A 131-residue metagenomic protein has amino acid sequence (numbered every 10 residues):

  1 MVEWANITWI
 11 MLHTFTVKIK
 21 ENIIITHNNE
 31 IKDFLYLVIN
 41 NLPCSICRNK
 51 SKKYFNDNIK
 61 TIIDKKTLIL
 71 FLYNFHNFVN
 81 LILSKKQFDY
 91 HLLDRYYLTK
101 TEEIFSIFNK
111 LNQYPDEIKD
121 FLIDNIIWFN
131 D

Functional and structural regions predicted by a protein language model:
M1-D131: Aromatic-rich, lipid-facing transmembrane alpha helices and their immediate juxtamembrane interface loops in integral
